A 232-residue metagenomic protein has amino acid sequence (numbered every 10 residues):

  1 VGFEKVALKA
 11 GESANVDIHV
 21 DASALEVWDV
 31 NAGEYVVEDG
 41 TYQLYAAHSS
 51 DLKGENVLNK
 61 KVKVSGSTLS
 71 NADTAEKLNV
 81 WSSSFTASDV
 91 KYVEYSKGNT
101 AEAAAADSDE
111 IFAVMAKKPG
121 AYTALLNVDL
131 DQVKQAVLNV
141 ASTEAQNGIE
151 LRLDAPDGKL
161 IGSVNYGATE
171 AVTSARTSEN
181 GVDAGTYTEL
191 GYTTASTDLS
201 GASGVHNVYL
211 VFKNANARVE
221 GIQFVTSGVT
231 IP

Functional and structural regions predicted by a protein language model:
V1-A32: Intrinsically disordered, low-complexity Pro/Gly/Ser/Thr-rich segments with frequent PxxP/GP/PP motifs and embedded
A7, N15-H19, V36, Q43-Y45 (+1 more regions): Structured core elements
E12, E38, E150: Acidic-residue sensor for enzyme active/binding pockets
A14-V16, A32-V36, K53, L58 (+3 more regions): Generic preference for flexible, low-structure residues
D21-L69: Terminal connector regions
T41-Q43, G54, K63-P232: Extracytoplasmic
